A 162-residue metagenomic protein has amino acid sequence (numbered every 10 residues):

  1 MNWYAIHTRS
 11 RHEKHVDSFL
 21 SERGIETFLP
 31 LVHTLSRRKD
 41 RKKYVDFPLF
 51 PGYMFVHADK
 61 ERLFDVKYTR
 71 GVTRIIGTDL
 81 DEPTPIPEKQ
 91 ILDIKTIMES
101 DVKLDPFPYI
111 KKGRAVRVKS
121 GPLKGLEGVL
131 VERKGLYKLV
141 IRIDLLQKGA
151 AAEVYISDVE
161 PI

Functional and structural regions predicted by a protein language model:
M1-R117, L130, V140-I162: Acidic-enriched and Gly/Ser
Y109, G121-K124: Residue-level "contact hotspot" at macromolecular interaction interfaces
K124-L130: Short, Lys/Arg- and Gly-enriched loop/turn segments at beta-strand edges
L136-K138: A generic structural signal for beta-strand entry/edge sites
